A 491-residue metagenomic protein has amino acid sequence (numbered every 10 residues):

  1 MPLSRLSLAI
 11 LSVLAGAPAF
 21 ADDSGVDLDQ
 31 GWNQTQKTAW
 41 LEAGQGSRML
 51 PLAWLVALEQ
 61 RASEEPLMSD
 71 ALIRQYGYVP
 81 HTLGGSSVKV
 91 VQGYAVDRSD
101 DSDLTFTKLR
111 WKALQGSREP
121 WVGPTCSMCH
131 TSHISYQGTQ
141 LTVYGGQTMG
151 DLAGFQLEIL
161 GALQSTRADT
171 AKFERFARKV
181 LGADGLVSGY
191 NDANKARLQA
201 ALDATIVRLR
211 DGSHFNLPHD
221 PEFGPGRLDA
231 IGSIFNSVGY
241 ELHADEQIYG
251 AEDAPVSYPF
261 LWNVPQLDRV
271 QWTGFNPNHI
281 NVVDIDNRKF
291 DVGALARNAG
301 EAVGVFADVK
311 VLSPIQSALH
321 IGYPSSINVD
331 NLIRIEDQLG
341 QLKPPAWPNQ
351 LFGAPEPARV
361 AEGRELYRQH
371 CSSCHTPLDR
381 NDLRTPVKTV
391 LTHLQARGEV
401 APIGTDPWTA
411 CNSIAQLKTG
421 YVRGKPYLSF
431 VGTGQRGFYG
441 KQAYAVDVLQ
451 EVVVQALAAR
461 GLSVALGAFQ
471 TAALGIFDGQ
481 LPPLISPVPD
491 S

Functional and structural regions predicted by a protein language model:
M1-S7: Bacterial N-terminal signal peptides that target proteins for export
S7-G16: Bacterial N-terminal signal peptides
A17-A21: Sec/Tat signal peptide C-region and signal peptidase I cleavage site
D22-Q137, L141-G146, E158-I159, A168 (+3 more regions): Extended surface/linker regions that mediate inter-domain or inter-protein docking in multi-component redox
Y136-L157, F260-N263, G274, D382-G420: Gly/Gly-Pro-rich "capping" loops immediately C-terminal to redox-active cysteine motifs in periplasmic/lumenal
I403-A458: N-terminal sorting sequences that target proteins to membranes/secretory pathways
